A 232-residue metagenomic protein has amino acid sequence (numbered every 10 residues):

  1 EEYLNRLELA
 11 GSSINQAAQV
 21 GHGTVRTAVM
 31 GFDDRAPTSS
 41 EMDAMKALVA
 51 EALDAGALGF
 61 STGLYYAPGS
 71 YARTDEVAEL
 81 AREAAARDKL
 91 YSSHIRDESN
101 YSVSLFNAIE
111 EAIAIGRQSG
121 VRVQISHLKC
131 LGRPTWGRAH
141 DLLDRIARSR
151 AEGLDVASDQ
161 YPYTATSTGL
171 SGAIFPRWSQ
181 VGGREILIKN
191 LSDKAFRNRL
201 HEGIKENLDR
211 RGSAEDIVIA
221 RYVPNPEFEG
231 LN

Functional and structural regions predicted by a protein language model:
E1-E2: Metal-associated gating/positioning segment near the N- to mid-region
R6-L9: Compact, glycine/acidic-enriched structural inserts
S13, Q19-S39, M45-Y66, A81 (+3 more regions): Active-site neighborhoods of metal-dependent hydrolases
S39, D43, Y71, V103-F106 (+1 more regions): Conserved phosphate-coordination/catalytic loops
A44, E76, A108, D141-L142: Residue-level preference for nonpolar/small residues embedded in alpha-helices
L58-I109: Divalent metal-binding pocket/active-site signature
